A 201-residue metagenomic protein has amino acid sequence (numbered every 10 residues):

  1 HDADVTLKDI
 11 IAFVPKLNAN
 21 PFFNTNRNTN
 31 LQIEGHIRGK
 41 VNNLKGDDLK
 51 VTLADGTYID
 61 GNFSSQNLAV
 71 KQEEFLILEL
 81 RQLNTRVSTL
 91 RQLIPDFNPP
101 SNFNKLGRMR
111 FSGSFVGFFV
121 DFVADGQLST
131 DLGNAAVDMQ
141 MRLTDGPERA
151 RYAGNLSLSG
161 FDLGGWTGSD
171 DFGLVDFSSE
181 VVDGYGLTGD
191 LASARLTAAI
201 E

Functional and structural regions predicted by a protein language model:
H1-A3, P21-F23, L31-N42, D48-V51 (+8 more regions): Extended lipid/amphipathic-ligand handling interfaces
H1-N18, E79, T89-R91, T197-E201: Short intrinsically disordered, low-complexity coil segments enriched in acidic
T6, R86, D162, L187-T188: Helix N-terminus capping/helix-initiation residues
A12-L17, N28, G39-N43, L90-P95 (+4 more regions): Flexible, solvent-exposed coil segments and beta strand-coil junctions, predominantly the extracellular/periplasmic
A54, L83-T85, D131-G133: Structural signature of outer-membrane beta-barrel domains
T85-R91, G164-T167: Outer-membrane beta-barrel translocator/channel fold
Y152: Short beta-strand/loop motifs in extracellular/secreted proteins, especially within beta-sandwich accessory domains
